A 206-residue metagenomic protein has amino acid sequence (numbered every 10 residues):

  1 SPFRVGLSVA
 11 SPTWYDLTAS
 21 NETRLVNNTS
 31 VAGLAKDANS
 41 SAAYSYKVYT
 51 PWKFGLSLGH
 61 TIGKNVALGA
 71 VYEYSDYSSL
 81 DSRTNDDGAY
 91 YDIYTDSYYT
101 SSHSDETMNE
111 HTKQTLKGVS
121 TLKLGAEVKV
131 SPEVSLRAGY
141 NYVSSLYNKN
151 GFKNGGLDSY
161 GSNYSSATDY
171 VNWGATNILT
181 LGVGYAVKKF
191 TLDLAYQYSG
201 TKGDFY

Functional and structural regions predicted by a protein language model:
S1-Y206: Outer-membrane beta-barrel porins/channels
